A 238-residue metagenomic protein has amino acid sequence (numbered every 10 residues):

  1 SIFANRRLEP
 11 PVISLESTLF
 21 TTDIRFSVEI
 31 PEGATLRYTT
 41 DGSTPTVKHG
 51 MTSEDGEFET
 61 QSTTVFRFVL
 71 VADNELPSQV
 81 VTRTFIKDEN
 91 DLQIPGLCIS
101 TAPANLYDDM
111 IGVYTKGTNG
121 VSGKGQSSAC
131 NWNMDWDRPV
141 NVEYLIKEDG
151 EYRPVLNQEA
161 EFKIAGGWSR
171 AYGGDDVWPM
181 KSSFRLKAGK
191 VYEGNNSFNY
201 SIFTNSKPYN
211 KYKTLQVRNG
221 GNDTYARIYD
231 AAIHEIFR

Functional and structural regions predicted by a protein language model:
S1-W132, D137-P139, L145-L156: Short, compositionally stereotyped local motifs that mark structural "simplifiers"
I99, G123-K124, N131-R238: Conserved ATP-binding subdomain of kinase catalytic cores across diverse folds
